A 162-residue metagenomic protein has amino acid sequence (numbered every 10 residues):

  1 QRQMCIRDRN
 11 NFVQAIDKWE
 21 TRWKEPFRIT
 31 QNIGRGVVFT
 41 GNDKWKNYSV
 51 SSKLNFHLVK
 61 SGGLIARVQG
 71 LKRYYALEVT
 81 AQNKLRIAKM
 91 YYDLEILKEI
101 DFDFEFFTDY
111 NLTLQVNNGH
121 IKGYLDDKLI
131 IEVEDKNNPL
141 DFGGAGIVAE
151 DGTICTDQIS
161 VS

Functional and structural regions predicted by a protein language model:
Q1-I6: Short, small-residue-biased leader/transition segments that mark boundaries at the very start of proteins
T21, V79-A81, V116-N118: Generic beta-strand structural signal
I29-E95: Secretory/extracellular carbohydrate-interaction modules and structurally similar beta-sandwich "look-alikes"
S52, F106-E134: Carbohydrate-binding surfaces in secreted/extracellular proteins
Y91-T113: Short, aromatic/His-centered strand-loop micro-motif at the edge of beta-sheets
L114, D157-V161: Extracellular beta-strand elements of beta-rich domains used for carbohydrate recognition/degradation or cell-matrix
V133-Q158: Flexible glycan-contacting loops in extracellular carbohydrate-active proteins
